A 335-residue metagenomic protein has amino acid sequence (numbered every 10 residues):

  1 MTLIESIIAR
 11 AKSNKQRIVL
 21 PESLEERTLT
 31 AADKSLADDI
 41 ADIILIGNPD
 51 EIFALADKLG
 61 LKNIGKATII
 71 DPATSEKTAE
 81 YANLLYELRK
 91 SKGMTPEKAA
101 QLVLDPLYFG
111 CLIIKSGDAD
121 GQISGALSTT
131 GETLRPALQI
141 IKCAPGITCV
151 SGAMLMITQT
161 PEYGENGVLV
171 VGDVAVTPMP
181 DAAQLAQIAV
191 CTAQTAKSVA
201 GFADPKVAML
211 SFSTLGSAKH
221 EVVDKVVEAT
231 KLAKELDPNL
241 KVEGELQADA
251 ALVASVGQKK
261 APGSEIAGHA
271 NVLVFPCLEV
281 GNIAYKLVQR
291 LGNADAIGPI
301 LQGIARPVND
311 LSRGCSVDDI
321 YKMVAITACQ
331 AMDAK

Functional and structural regions predicted by a protein language model:
M1-A267, V272-K335: Anion-binding alpha/beta catalytic cores of soluble intermediary-metabolism enzymes, centered on
